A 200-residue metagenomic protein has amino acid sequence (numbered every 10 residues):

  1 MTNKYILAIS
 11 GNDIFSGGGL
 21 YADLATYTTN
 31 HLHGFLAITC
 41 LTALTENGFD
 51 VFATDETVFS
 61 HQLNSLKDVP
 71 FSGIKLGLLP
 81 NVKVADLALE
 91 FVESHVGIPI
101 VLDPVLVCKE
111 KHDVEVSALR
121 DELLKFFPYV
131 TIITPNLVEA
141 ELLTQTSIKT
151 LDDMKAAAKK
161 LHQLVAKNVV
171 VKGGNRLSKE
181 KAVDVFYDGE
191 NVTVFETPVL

Functional and structural regions predicted by a protein language model:
M1-N3, I14-F15: N-terminal glycine-/serine-/threonine-rich phosphate-binding loop
T2-A8, L20-K109: Conserved N-terminal subdomain of the carbohydrate kinase-like
S10-F15, T193-L200: Short pre-catalytic strand/loop immediately N-terminal to key active-site residues, enriched for Gly-Thr
G11, G19, N136: Active-site glycine-centered loops adjacent to acidic/histidine catalytic or metal-binding residues that shape
D13-F15, V82, C108, A140-E141 (+1 more regions): Glycine-rich nucleotide phosphate-binding loop and flanking beta-alpha elements of Rossmann-like dinucleotide-binding
F15-G18, T45, F49-V58, D113-S117 (+2 more regions): Active-site-adjacent loop and "lid" segments of alpha/beta metabolic enzymes
G77, F91-L119, K125, Y129-E139: Juxtamembrane transmembrane-helix boundary motif
V116-N191: Conserved phosphate/ATP/ADP-binding segment of small-molecule kinases
